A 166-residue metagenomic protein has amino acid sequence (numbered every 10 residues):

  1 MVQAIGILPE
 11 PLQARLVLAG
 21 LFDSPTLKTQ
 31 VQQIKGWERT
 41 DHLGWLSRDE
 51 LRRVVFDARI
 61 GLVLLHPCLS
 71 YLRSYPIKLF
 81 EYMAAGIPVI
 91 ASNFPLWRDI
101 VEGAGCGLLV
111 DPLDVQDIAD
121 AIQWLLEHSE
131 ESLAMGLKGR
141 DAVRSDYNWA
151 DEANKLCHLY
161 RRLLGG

Functional and structural regions predicted by a protein language model:
M1-Q13: Short hydrophobic signal-anchor/transmembrane segments that target glycosyltransferases and glycosylation machinery
V17-G20, K28-I60: Nucleotide-activated donor-binding/catalytic signature segment of Leloir-type glycosyltransferases, i.e., the conserved
D49-R52, P76-A85, P95-D99: Short alpha-helical segment that forms part of, or immediately flanks, the ligand-binding pocket in carbohydrate-active
V55-L72, I87: Acidic donor-binding loop of glycosyltransferase active sites
F56-R59, F80-P88, S92, A104 (+1 more regions): Conserved donor-binding/catalytic loop of nucleotide-activated donor transferases
R73, F94-A104, L108-L109: Short acidic/histidine- and often glycine-rich active-site loop of Leloir-type glycosyltransferases that engages
G103-A104, L108-V115, W124-E130: Conserved acidic donor-binding segment of nucleotide-sugar-dependent glycosyltransferases
D117, W124, E131-D146, K155-H158 (+1 more regions): A short, well-ordered alpha-helix in the C-terminal region of glycosyltransferases
